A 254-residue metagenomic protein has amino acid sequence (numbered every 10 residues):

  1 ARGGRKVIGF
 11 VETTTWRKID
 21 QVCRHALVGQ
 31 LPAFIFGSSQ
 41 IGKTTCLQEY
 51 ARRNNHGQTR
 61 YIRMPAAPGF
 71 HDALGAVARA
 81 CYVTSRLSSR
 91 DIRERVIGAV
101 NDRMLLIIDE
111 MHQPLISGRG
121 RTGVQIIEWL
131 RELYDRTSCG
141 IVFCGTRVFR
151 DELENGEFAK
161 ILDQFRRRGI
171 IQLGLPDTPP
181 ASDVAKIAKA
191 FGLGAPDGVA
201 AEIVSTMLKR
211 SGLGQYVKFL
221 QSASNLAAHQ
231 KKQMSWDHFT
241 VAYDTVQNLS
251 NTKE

Functional and structural regions predicted by a protein language model:
A1, I8, R52, A181-S182 (+1 more regions): C-terminal alpha-helical "lid" subdomain
F10-L27: Pre-Walker A adenine-sensing motif
V28-E49: Walker A/P-loop nucleotide-binding motif
P32-F34, T59-Y61, R103-L105, G140: Residue-level preference for the first positions of well-ordered beta-strands
G37-S39, L133-A159: Sensor-1/coupling segment of RecA-like P-loop NTPase cores
H56-C81, G169: AAA+/P-loop NTPase substrate/partner-engagement loops
G57, N155-P176: A short helix-turn-beta junction within AAA+ P-loop NTPase domains corresponding to the substrate/partner-engaging
G69-A76, V83-G140, P176-K186, V199-L220 (+2 more regions): Mid-core helix/loop region of P-loop NTP-binding domains shared across ATPases and GTPases
